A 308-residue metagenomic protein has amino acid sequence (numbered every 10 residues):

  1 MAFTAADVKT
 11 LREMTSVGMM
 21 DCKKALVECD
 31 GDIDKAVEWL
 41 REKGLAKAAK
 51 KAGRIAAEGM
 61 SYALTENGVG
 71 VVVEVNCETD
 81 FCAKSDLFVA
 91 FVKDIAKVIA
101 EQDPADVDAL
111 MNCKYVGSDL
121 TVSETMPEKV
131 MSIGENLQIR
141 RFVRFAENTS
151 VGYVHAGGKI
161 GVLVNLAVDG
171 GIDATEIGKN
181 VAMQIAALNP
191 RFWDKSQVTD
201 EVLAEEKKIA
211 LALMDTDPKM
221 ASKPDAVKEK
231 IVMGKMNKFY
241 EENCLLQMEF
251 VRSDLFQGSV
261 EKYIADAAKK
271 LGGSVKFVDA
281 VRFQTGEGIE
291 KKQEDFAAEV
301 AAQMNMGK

Functional and structural regions predicted by a protein language model:
A2-K308: N-terminal assembly/interaction segments in proteins that build large macromolecular machines
